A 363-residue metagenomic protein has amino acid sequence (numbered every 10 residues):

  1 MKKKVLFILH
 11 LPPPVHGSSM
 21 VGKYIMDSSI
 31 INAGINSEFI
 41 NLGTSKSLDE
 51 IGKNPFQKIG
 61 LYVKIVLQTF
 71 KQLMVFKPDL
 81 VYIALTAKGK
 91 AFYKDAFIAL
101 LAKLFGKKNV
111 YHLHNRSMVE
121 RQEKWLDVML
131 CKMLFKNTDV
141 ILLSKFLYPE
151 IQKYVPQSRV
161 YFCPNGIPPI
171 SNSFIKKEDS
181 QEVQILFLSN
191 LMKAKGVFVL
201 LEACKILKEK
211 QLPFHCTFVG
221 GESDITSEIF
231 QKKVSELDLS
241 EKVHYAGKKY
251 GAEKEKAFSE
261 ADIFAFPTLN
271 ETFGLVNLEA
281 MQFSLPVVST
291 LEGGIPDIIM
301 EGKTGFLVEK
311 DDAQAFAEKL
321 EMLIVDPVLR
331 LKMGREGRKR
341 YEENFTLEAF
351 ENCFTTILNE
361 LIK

Functional and structural regions predicted by a protein language model:
L6-I8, K176-C204, C216-E222: Conserved donor-binding/catalytic core segment of Leloir-type glycosyltransferases
N41-S45, L188, H215-Q231, G247: Glycosyltransferase donor-sugar binding loop
C131-S173: Donor nucleotide-sugar binding/catalytic pocket of nucleotide-sugar-dependent glycosyltransferases
I229-K249: Nucleotide-activated donor-binding/catalytic signature segment of Leloir-type glycosyltransferases, i.e., the conserved
L269: Aromatic "clamp/platform" in nucleotide-sugar-dependent glycosyltransferases that forms part of the donor/acceptor
P286-S289: Short hydrophobic beta-strand element within catalytic cores of glycosyltransferases and related nucleotide-activated
E301-G302, F306-A313, M322-V328: Conserved acidic donor-binding segment of nucleotide-sugar-dependent glycosyltransferases
A315, M322, L329-N344, F350: A short, well-ordered alpha-helix in the C-terminal region of glycosyltransferases
